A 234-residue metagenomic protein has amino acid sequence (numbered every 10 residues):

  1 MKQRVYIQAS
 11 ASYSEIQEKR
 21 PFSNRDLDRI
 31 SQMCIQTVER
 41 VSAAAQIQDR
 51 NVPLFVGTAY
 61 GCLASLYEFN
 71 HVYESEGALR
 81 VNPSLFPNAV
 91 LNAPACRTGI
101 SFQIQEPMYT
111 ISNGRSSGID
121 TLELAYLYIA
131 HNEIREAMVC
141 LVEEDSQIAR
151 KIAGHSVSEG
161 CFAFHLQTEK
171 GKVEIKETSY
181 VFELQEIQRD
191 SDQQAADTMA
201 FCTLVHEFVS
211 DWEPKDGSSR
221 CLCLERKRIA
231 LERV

Functional and structural regions predicted by a protein language model:
M1-P107, S112, S116-I119, L127-H131 (+1 more regions): Conserved "HGTGT" condensation-loop signature of ketosynthase/thiolase-family condensing enzymes that catalyze
L122: Short-chain dehydrogenase/reductase
